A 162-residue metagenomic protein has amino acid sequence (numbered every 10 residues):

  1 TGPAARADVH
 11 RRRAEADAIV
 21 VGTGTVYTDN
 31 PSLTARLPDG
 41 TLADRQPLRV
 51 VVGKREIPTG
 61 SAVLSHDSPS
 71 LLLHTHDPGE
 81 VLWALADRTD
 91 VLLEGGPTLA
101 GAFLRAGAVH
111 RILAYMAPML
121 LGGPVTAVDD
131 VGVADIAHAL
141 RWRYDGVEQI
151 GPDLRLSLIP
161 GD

Functional and structural regions predicted by a protein language model:
T1-V91, P97-G101: Active-site ligand-binding patch in enzyme domains
G2, G22, G95-G96, G107 (+2 more regions): Glycine-centered flexibility sites
T23, G95, L113-M116, P160: Active-site proximal loops enriched in glycine and acidic residues that flank catalytic Cys/His/Asp and coordinate
K54, P118, P160-D162: Non-catalytic surface loops within mature trypsin-like serine protease
D77-G79, V131-D162: Conserved histidine-centered catalytic loops in small-molecule metabolism enzymes
L93, F103, H110-I112, L158: Hydrophobic, well-ordered secondary-structure elements that form the walls of internal hydrophobic environments
A106-W142: Flexible, gly/pro- and Lys/Arg-enriched active-site loops
